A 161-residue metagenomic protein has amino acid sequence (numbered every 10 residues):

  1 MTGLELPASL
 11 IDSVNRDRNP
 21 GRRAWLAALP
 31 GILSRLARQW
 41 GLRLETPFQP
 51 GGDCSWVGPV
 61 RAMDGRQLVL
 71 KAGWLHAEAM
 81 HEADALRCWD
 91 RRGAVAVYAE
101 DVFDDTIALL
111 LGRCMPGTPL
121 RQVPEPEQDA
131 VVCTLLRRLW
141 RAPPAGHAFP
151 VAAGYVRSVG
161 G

Functional and structural regions predicted by a protein language model:
M1-E45: Juxta-kinase regulatory segment immediately upstream of eukaryotic protein kinase catalytic domains
L26-P30, C54-S55, D64-L110, C114 (+1 more regions): A conserved alpha-helical element in kinase catalytic cores
R38, M63-D64: Short strand-coil-strand connectors
T46-G51: Protein kinase glycine-rich loop
L135, A148-G161: Active-site catalytic-loop/activation-segment of kinase and kinase-like phosphoryl-transfer enzymes
A142: Protein kinase catalytic-loop region centered on the HRD/HxD motif
A145: Short, non-ligating residues that shape and space the ligands of small metal-coordination modules and catalytic
